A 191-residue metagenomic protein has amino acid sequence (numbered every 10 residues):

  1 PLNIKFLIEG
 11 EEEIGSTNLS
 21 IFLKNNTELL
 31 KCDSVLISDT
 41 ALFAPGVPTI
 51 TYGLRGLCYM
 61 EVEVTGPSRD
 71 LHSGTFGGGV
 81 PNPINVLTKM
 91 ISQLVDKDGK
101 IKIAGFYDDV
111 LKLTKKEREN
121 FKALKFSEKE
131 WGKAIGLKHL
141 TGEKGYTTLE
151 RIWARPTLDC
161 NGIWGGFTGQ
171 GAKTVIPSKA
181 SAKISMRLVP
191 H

Functional and structural regions predicted by a protein language model:
P1-G15, M60-V64, G77-K97, I184: Alpha-helical metal-binding/catalytic segments enriched in His/Glu/Asp
P1-G53: Acidic/histidine-rich catalytic neighborhood of metal-dependent amide-processing enzymes
T27-E28, F43, Y52, S73-I163 (+2 more regions): Acidic-enriched catalytic cores of C-N bond-cleaving enzymes acting on peptides and small amides
P48-Y52, G169-T174: Short beta-strand/turn micro-motifs at beta-sheet edges
T49-T65: Flexible glycine/proline-rich, aromatic-decorated loop/lid segments
Y59-V64, G162, K173-V175, M186: Short beta-strand elements
S68-G74, G169-Q170: Short small-residue beta-strand/loop micro-motif enriched in glycine and branched aliphatics
G171-H191: C-terminal substrate/ligand-recognition segments
